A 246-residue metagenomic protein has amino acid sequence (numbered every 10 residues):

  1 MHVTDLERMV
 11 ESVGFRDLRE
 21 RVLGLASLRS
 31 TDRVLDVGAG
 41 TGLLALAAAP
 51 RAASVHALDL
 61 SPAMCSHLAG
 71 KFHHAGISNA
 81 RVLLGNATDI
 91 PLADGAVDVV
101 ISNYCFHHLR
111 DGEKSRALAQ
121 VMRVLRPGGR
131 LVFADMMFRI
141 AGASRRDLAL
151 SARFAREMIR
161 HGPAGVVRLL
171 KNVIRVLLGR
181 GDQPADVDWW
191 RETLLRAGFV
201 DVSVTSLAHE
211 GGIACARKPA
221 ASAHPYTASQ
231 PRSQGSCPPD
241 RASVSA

Functional and structural regions predicted by a protein language model:
M1-R29, L43-L44, H67: Conserved class I S-adenosyl-L-methionine
D32-G38: Conserved class I S-adenosyl-L-methionine
T41-D89: Class I SAM-dependent methyltransferase SAM/SAH-binding core
T88, L92-V99: A short acidic, Gly/Pro-enriched loop at the edge of an enzyme's catalytic core that lines a small-molecule cofactor
V99-G112: A short SAM/SAH-binding and catalytic strip from SAM-dependent methyltransferases
S115-P127: A short glycine-rich, Lys/Arg-flanked "PGG" loop and its adjoining helix->strand segment in the class I
A134-A197, S203-V204: C-terminal alpha-helical "lid/dimerization" subdomain adjacent to the S-adenosyl-L-methionine
A197-P231, C237-D240, V244-A246: Core SAM-dependent methyltransferase catalytic element
